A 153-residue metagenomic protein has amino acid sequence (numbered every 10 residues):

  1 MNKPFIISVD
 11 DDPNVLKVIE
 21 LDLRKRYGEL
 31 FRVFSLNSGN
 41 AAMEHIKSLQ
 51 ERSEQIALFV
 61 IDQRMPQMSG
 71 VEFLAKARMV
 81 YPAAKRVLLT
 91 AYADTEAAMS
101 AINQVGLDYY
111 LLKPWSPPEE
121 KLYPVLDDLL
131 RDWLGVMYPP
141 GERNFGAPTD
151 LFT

Functional and structural regions predicted by a protein language model:
D10, I61-D62: Active-site residues of response regulator receiver
P13, E20, S35-S48, G70: Helix N-cap/capping motif at the beta->alpha junctions
K17-K25: Charged docking surfaces used in two-component/phosphorelay signaling
E44, V71-K85, S100: Short amphipathic alpha-helix used as the core "switch/output" element in two-component signaling
Q50-V60: Active-site beta3 strand of CheY-like receiver
M65: Receiver (REC) domain active-site loop signature in two-component systems and cognate sites in sensor histidine kinases
E72, A93-L111, S116: Alpha4 helix (beta4-alpha4-beta5 surface) of REC/receiver domains from two-component response regulators
P118-P124, D128-T153: CheY-like receiver
